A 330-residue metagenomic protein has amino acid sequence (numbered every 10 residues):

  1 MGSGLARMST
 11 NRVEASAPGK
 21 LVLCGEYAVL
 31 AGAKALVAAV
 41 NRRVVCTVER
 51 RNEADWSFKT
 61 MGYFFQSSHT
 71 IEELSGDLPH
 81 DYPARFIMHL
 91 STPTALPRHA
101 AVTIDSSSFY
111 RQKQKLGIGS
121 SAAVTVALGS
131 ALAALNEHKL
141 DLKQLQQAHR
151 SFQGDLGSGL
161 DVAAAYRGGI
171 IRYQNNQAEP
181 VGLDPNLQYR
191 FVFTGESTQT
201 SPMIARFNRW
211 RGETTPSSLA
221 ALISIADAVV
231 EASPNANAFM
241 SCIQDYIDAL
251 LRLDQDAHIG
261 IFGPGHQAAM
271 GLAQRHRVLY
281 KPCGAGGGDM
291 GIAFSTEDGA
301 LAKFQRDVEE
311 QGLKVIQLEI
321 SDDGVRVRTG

Functional and structural regions predicted by a protein language model:
G4-L5, S9-V22, V29, V37 (+5 more regions): C-terminal nucleotide
P97-Q114: Flexible, acidic active-site loops/lids enriched in D/E/S/T/G that coordinate Mg2+ and/or position polar
L116-L140: DPxDG-like acidic metal-binding loop motif
I118-A122, Y280-A285: Short glycine/threonine-rich catalytic loop with a Thr-x-Gly-x-Asp
G288-D289: Glycine-rich active-site/cofactor-binding loop and its immediate structural neighborhood
